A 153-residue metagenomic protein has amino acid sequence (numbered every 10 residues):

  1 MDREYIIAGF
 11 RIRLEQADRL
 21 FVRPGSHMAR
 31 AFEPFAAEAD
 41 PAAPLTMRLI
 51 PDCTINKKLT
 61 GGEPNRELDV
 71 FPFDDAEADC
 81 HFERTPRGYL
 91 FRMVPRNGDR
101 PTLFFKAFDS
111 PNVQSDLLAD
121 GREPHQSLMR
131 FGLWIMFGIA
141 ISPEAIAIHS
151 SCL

Functional and structural regions predicted by a protein language model:
M1-S150: A noncatalytic interaction/capping subdomain that flanks phosphate/NTP-handling catalytic cores
L153: A conserved segment at the C-terminal end of the G1
